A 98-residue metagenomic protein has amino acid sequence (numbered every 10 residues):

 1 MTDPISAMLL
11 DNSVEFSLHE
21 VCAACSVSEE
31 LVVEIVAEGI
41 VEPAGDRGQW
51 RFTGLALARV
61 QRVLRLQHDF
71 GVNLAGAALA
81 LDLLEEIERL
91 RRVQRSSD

Functional and structural regions predicted by a protein language model:
T2-A23, E29-V33, A37-D98: Arg/Lys-rich, alpha-helical DNA-contact motif
